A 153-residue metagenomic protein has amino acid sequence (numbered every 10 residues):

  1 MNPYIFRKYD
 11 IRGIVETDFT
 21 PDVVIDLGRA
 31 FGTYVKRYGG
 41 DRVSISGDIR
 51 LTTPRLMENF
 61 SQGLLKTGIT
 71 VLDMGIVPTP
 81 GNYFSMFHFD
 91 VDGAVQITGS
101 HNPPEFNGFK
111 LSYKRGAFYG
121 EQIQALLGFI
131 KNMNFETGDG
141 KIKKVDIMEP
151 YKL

Functional and structural regions predicted by a protein language model:
M1-Q62, K66-G68, K141-L153: An N-terminal, well-structured beta->alpha segment
M1-Y9, P104-F106, Y113, T137: Residue-level signal for pocket-adjacent positions within structured domains
Y9, V15-F19, V23, G81 (+2 more regions): Solvent-exposed, flexible loop/coil residues
D22-I25, E58, P80, F87 (+2 more regions): Generic secondary-structure boundary signal with a strong preference for alpha-helix termini
G32, G39-K114: Ferredoxin-reductase
Y34, V71-M74, S100, E121-L127 (+1 more regions): Short, surface-exposed, polar/charged, turn-prone segments marking secondary-structure boundaries
N107-L153: Gly/Ser/Thr-enriched, mixed-charge loops and adjacent short helices that form phosphate/oxyanion-binding elements
